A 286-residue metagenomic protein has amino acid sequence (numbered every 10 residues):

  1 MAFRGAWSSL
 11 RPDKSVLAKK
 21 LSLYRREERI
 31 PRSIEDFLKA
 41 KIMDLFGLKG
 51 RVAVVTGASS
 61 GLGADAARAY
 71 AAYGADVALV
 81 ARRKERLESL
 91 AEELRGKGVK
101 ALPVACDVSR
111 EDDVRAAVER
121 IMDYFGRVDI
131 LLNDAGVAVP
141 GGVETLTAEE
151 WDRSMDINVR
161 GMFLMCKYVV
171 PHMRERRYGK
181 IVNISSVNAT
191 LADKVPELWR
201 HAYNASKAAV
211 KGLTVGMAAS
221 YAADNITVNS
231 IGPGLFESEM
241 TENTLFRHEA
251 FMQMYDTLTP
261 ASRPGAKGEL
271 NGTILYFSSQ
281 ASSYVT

Functional and structural regions predicted by a protein language model:
S59-S60: Conserved glycine-rich cofactor-binding loop
K84-E85, A105-A116, A148, G268: The beta1-alpha1 cofactor-binding region of Rossmann-like NAD(H)/NADP(H)-dependent oxidoreductases
G142-V143, E150-D152, F251, Y255: Substrate-binding pocket helix/loop in short-chain dehydrogenase/reductase
F163, Y178, I226-T227, R263-T286: C-terminal substrate-recognition "lid" of short-chain dehydrogenase/reductases
C166, S206, T214: Active-site helix of classical SDR
P171, V215, A219-A223, S283: Alpha-helical segment proximal to the catalytic Tyr-Lys
S186: Residue(s) in the substrate-gating loop at a strand-loop-helix junction that position the organic substrate next
